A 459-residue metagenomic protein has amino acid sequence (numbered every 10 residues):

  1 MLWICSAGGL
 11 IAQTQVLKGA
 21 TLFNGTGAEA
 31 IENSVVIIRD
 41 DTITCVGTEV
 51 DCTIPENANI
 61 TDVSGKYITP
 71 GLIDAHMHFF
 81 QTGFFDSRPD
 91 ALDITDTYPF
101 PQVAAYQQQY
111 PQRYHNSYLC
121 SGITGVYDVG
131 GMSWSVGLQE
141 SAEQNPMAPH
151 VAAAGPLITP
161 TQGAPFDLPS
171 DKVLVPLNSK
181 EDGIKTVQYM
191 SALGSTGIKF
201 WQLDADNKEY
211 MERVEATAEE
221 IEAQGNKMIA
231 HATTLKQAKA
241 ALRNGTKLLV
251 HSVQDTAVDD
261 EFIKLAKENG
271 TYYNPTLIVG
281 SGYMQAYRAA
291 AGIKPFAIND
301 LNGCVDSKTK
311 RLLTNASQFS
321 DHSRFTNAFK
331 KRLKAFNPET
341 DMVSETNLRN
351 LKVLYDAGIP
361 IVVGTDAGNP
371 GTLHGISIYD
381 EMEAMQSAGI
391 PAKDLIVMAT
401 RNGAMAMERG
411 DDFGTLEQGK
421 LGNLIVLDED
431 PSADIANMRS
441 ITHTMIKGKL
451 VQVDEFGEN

Functional and structural regions predicted by a protein language model:
M1-T14: Bacterial Sec-dependent N-terminal signal peptides
L22-V35, G47-D51, E345, L373 (+2 more regions): Acidic, glycine-enriched loop/beta-strand segments at the rims of small-molecule binding/catalytic pockets
A28-T69: Histidine-rich, glycine-flanked metal-binding segment
Y67-A142, K236, A240-N244: Metal-associated gating/positioning segment near the N- to mid-region
T95-Q109, D167-K185: Active-site mouth loops of central-metabolism enzymes
P111-G137, A148-P156, L193-A205, K227 (+3 more regions): Divalent metal-dependent hydrolysis catalytic cores, especially in the metallo-beta-lactamase
Q144-L157, Y210-A230, N274-P275: Alpha-helix-loop-beta-strand connector modules within alpha/beta enzyme cores
K185-N207, D255-A388, D454: Active-site neighborhoods of metal-dependent hydrolases
